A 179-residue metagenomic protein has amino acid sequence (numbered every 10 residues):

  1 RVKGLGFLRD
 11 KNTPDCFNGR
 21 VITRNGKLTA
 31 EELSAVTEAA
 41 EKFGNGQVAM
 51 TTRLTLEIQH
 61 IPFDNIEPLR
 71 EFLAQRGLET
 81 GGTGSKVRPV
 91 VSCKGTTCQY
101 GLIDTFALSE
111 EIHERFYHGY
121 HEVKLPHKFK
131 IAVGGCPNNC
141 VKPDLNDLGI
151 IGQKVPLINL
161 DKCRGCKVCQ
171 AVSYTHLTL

Functional and structural regions predicted by a protein language model:
R1-T29: N-terminal basic/disordered segments at the start of proteins
V2-L5, E122, L157-L160: Intrinsically disordered, low-complexity regions
G19-P156: Small-residue-enriched alpha-helical segments and adjacent helix-cap loops that form tight helix-helix packing
P137-N139, P156-Y174: Cysteine-centered iron-sulfur cluster-binding motifs in ferredoxin-type domains/subunits of redox enzymes
T175-L179: Conserved small/polar residues in nucleotide/adenosyl-binding loops
